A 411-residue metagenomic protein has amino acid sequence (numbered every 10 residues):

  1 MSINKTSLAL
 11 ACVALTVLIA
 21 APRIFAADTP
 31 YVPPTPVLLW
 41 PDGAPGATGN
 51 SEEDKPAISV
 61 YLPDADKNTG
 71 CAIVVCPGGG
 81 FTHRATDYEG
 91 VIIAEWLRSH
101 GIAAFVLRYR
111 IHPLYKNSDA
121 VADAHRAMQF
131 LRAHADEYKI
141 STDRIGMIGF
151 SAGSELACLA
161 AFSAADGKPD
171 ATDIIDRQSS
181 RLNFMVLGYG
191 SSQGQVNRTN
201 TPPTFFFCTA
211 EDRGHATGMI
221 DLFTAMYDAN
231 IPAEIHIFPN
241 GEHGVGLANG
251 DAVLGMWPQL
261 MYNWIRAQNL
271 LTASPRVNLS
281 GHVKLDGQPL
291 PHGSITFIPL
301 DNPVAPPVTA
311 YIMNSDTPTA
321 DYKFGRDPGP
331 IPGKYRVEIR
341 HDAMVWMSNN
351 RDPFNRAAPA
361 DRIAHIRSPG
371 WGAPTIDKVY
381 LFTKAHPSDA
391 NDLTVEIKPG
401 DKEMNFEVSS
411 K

Functional and structural regions predicted by a protein language model:
A27-K67: N-terminal cap/lid segment of alpha/beta-hydrolase-fold proteins
N50, Y61, Y227-R276: C-terminal catalytic histidine-bearing segment of alpha/beta-hydrolase fold enzymes
A65-G70, V75-N117, E155, G167-K168 (+1 more regions): Short substrate-entry loop that stabilizes the transition state in hydrolases
A85-D87, I92, L107-K139, N249-G255: Catalytic nucleophile-loop/oxyanion-hole region of alpha/beta-hydrolase and closely related hydrolase-like folds
H125-T201: Primarily recognizes the serine-hydrolase "nucleophile elbow" in alpha/beta-hydrolase and SGNH/GDSL folds
F205-C208: Short beta-strand/loop motif that positions the catalytic acidic residue of the alpha/beta-hydrolase fold
A216-A225: Short alpha-helix in the alpha/beta-hydrolase fold that links the catalytic acid
L271-K411: Glycine/proline-rich low-complexity segments that form flexible loops, beta-turns, and polyproline
